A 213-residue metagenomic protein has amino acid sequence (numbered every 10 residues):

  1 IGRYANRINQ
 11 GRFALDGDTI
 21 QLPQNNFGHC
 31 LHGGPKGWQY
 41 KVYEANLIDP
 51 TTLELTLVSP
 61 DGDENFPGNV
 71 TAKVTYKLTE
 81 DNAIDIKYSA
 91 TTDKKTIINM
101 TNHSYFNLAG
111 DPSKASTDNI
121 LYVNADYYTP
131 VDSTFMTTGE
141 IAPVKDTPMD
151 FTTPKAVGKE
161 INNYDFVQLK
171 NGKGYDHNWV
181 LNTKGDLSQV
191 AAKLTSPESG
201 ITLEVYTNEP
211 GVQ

Functional and structural regions predicted by a protein language model:
I1-Q213: An exposed, glycine/acidic-rich loop-and-rim segment of catalytic or binding clefts
